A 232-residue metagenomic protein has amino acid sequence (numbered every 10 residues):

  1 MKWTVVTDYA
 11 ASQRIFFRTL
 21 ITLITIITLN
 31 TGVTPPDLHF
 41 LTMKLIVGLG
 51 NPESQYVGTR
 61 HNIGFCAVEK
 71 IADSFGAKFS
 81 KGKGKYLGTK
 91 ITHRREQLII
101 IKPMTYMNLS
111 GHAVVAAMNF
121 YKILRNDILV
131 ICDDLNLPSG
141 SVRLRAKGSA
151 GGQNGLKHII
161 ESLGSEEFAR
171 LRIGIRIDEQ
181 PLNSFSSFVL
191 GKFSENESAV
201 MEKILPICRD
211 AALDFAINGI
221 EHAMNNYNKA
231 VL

Functional and structural regions predicted by a protein language model:
L20-G32: Intrinsically disordered, low-complexity proline-rich tandem-repeat tracts
L29-T42: Short, Lys/Arg-enriched N-terminal segments with co-localized hydrophobic residues within the first ~10-30 amino acids
H39-K147, K157-L171, D178-S186, G191 (+1 more regions): Nucleotide and nucleotide-moiety/phosphate-recognizing core
G152-G155: Hydrophobic alpha-helical segments within soluble ligand-binding/sensing domains
